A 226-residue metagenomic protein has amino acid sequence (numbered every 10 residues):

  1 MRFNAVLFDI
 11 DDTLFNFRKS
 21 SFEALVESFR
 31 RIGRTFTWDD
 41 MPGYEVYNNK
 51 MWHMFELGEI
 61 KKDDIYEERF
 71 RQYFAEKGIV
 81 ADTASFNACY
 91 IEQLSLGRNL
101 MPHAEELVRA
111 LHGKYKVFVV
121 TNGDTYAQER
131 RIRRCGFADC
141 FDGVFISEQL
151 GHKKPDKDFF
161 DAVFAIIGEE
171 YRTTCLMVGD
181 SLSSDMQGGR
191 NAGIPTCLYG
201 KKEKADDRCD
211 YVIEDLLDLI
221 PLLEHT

Functional and structural regions predicted by a protein language model:
M1-V6, A81, R109, T125-T226: Asp-based, Mg2+/Mn2+-dependent phosphohydrolase catalytic module
R2-I10, L14-P102: N-terminal helical cap/lid subdomain that shapes the substrate entry/recognition surface in HAD-like hydrolases
R18-K19, M101, E105, R131 (+1 more regions): Conserved strand-to-helix beginnings and helix N-cap segments that scaffold or border functional pockets
H103-K114: Catalytic-core regions built around general acid/base machinery
K114-Y115, G193: Glycine-centered short loops/turns at secondary-structure junctions
T121: Conserved phosphate-coupling serine/threonine residues in phosphotransfer and NTP-handling enzymes
